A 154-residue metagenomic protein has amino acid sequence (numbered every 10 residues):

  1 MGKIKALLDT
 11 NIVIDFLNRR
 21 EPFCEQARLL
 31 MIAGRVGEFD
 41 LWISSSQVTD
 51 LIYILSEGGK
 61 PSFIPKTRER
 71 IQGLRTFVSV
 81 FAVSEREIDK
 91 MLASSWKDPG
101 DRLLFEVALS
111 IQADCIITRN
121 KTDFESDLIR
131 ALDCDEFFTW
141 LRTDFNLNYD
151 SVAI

Functional and structural regions predicted by a protein language model:
M1-I43, G59-F63, W140-I154: Short, well-structured N-terminal submotif of metal-dependent ribonuclease cores
G2, L109-I154: Acidic, PIN/NYN-like endoribonuclease modules and their adjacent C-terminal/linker elements
L8, I43, V83, R119 (+1 more regions): A conserved hydrophobic position in a structured secondary element of the catalytic/binding core that shapes
N11-I12, S46, T122, E136: Alpha-helix/helix-capping structural signal
E21, Q26-R35, D40-W42, S46-W96 (+1 more regions): Active-site-proximal, substrate-binding regions of enzyme catalytic domains and RNA-binding/basic surfaces
S79-K121, Y149: Active-site neighborhoods of divalent-metal-dependent phosphate/nucleic-acid chemistry enzymes
